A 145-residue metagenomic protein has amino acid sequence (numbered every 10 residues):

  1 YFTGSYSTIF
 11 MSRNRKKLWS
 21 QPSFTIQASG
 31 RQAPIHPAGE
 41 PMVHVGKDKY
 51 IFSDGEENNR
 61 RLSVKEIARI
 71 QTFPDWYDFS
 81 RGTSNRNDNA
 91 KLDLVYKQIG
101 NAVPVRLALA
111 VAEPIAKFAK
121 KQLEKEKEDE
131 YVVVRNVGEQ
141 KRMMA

Functional and structural regions predicted by a protein language model:
Y1-A145: C-terminal target-recognition/interaction regions appended to catalytic cores
